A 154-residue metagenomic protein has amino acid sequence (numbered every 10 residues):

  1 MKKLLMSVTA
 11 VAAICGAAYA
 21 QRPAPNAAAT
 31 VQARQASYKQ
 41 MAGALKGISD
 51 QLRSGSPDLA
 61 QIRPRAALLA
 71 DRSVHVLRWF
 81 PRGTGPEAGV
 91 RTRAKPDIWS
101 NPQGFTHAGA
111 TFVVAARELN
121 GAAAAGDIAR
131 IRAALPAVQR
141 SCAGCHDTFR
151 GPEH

Functional and structural regions predicted by a protein language model:
M1-V8: Bacterial N-terminal signal peptides that target proteins for export
V11-A12: Repetitive helical segments and hydrophobic/amphipathic motifs
G16-A20: Sec/Tat signal peptide C-region and signal peptidase I cleavage site
A24, A28-A60, A67, R72-H154: Sequence context surrounding c-type heme c attachment/ligation sites in exported
